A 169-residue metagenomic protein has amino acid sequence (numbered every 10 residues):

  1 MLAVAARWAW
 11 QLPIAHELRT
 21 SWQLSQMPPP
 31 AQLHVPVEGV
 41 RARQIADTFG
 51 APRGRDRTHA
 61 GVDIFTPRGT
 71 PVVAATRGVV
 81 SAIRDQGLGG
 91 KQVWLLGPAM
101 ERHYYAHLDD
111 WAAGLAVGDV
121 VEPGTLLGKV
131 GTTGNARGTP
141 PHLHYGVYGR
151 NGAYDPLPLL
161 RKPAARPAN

Functional and structural regions predicted by a protein language model:
L2-K91, E122-P123, T132, Y154-L157 (+1 more regions): Surface-exposed, glycine-biased beta-strand/turn segments
F49, A99, N151: Short, flexible active-site-adjacent loop segments at beta-strand->alpha-helix junctions, enriched in small/polar
G50, L108-A113, L159-P163: A short, sequence-level motif marking secondary-structure junctions
D63-I64, D110, R137: Short loop/turn motifs at secondary-structure junctions and domain boundaries
F65, L96-P98, Y148: A generic structural motif
A75-A116, P140-H144: Zn2+-dependent peptidoglycan hydrolase active-site motif and core
W94, D119-N169: Conserved, short, structured surface segments that act as functional micro-motifs
